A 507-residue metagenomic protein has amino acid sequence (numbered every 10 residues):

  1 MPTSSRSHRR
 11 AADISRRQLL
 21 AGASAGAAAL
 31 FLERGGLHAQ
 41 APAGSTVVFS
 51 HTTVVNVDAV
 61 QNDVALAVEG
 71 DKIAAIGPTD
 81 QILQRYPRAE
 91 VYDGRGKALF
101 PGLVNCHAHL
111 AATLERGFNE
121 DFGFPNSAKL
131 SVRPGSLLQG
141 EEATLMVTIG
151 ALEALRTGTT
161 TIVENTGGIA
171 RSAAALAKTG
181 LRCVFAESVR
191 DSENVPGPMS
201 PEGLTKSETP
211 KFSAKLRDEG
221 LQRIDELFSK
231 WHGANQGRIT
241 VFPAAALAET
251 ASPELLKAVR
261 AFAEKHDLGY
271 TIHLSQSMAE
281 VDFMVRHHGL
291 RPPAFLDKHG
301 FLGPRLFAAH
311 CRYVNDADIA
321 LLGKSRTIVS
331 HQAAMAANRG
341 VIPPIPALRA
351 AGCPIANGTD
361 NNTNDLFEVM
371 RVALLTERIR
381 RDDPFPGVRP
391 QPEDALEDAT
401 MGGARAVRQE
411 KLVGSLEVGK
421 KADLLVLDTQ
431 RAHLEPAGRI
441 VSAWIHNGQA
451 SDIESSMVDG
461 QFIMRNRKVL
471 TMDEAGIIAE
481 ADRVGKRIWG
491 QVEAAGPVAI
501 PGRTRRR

Functional and structural regions predicted by a protein language model:
P2-V64, V68-K72, T79, R85 (+1 more regions): Active-site microenvironment of metallo-dependent hydrolases
P42-S50, V54, Q84-N126, T148 (+1 more regions): Replace "His-x-His-based motif
T52, L66, D71, G96 (+15 more regions): Divalent metal-coordination and catalytic microenvironments
L114-L145, L152, E187-K215, M278-R305 (+2 more regions): Active-site gating loops and adjacent loop-to-helix segments of metal-dependent hydrolytic enzymes
R116-L181, G220-Q236, D482-V484: Alpha-helical scaffold segments that flank or form the walls of functional sites
A174-R312: Metal-coordinating catalytic core of metallo-dependent amide/deamination hydrolases
G180-R182, E264-D267, F301-P304, L321-S330 (+2 more regions): Glycine-enriched alpha-helix->loop->beta-strand junction motifs that scaffold or abut catalytic
K298-R305, P346-R431, N447-A450: His/Asp/Glu-enriched, well-ordered alpha-helical/loop segment that forms or immediately abuts the divalent-metal
